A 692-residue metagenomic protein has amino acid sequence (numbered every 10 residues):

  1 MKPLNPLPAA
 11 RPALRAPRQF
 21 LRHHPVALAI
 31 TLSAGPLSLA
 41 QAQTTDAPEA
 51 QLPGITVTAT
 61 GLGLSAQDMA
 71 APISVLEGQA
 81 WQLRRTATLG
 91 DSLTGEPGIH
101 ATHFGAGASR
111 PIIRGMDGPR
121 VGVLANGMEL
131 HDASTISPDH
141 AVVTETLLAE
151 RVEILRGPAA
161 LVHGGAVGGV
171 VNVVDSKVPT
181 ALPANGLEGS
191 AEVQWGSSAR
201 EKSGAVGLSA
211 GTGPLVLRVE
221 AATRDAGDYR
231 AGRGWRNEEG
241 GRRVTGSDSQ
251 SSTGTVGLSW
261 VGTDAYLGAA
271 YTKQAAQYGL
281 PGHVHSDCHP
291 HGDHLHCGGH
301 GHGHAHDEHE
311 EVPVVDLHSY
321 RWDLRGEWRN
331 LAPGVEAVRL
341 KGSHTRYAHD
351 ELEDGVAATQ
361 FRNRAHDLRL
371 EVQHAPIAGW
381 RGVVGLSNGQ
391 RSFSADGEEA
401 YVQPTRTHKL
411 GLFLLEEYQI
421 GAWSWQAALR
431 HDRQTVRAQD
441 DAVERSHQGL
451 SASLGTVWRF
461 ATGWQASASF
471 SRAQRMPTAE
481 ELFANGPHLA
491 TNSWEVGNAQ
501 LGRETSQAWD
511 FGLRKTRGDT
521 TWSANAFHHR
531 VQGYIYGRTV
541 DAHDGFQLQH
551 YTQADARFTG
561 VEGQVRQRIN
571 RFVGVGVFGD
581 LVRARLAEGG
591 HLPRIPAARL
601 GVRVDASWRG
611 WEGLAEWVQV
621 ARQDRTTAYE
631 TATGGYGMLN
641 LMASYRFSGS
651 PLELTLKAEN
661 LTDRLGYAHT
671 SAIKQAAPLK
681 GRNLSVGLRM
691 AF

Functional and structural regions predicted by a protein language model:
M1-G98, G122, A181, S209 (+6 more regions): N-terminal Sec signal peptide and the immediately downstream disordered periplasmic leader that contains the TonB box
E129-P158, F546: Short acidic/polar hinge/loop motifs at secondary-structure boundaries that mediate gating or recognition
T135, N172, V178, L187-S190 (+4 more regions): Periplasmic-side early beta-strands and strand-to-turn transitions of outer-membrane beta-barrels
T144-S190: A beta-strand signature from Gram-negative outer-membrane beta-barrel systems, especially the internal plug domain
T245-S247, Y266-V338, H344-A365, E398-E399 (+2 more regions): Flexible loop and strand-edge segments within Gram-negative outer membrane beta-barrel domains
V284-H291, H302-H304, R433-R437, E444 (+5 more regions): Surface-exposed extracellular loop regions of Gram-negative outer-membrane beta-barrel proteins, predominantly
F361, A365-V372, G411, V496-G502 (+5 more regions): Outer membrane beta-barrel strand-and-loop segments of large Gram-negative receptors, especially TonB-dependent
G382, F527-V531, Q549-T626, E653 (+2 more regions): Gram-negative outer-membrane beta-barrel transporters
